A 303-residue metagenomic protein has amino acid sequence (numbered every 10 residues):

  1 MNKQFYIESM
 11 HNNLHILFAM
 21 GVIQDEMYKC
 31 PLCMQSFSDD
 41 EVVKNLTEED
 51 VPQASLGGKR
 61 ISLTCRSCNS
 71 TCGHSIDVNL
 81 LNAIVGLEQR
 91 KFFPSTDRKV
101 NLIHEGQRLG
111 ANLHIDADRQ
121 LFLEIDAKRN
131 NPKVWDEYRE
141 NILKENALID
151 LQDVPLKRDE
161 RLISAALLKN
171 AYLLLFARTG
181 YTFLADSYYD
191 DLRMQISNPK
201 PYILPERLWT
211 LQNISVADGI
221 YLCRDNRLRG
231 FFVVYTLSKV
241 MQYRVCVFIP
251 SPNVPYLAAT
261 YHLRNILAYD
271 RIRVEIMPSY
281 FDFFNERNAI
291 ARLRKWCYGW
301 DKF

Functional and structural regions predicted by a protein language model:
F5-A19, K44-V51: Short Cys/His-rich Zn2+-coordinating modules
H15-M27, Q53-K59: Short, flexible, mixed-charge glycine/proline-rich loop motifs that serve as phosphate/nucleic-acid-contacting
C30-C33, C65-C68: Short cysteine-rich clusters marking metal-coordination/redox-active sites
F37-D39, N69-C72: Cys/His-rich microdomains that often coordinate metals
F37-I61: Histidine-centered nuclease catalytic patch
P52-S67, G86-K99: Short microdomains enriched in Cys/His and/or Lys/Arg
C72-I115: Polybasic, low-complexity binding patches
D136-F303: C-terminal, charged low-complexity interaction regions
